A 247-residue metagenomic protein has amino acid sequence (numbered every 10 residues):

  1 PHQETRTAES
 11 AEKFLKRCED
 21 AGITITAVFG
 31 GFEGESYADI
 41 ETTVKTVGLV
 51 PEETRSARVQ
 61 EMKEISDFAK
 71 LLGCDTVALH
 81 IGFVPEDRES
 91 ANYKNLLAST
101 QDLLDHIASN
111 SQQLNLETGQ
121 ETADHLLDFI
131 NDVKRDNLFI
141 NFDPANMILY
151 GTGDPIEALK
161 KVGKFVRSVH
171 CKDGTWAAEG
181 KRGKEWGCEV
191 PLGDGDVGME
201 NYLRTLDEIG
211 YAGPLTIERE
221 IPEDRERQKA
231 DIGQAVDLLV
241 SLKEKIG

Functional and structural regions predicted by a protein language model:
P1, F32, F83-V84, E121-T122 (+1 more regions): Conserved beta-strand edge residues that scaffold enzyme active sites
P1-C18, I81-R88: Glycine-rich, proline-tolerant flexible connector loops at the mouths of alpha/beta enzymes
H2-T7, E53, R88-Y93, G151-D154 (+2 more regions): Short, solvent-exposed loop/turn segments at secondary-structure boundaries
Q3-T5, V44, G180-W186: Vicinal oxygen chelate
R6, S10, T54-E61, N95-S99 (+2 more regions): Soluble or luminal CAZymes and related metallo-dependent hydrolases
E12, E19-G22, S36, Q101 (+2 more regions): Histidine-acidic metal/acid-base catalytic patches
E19-D20, S36-F139: Active-site acidic/histidine proton-transfer and metal-coordination neighborhood in alpha/beta enzyme cores
I25-V28: Conserved alpha-helical segments that form or flank metal/cofactor-binding pockets of metalloenzymes
